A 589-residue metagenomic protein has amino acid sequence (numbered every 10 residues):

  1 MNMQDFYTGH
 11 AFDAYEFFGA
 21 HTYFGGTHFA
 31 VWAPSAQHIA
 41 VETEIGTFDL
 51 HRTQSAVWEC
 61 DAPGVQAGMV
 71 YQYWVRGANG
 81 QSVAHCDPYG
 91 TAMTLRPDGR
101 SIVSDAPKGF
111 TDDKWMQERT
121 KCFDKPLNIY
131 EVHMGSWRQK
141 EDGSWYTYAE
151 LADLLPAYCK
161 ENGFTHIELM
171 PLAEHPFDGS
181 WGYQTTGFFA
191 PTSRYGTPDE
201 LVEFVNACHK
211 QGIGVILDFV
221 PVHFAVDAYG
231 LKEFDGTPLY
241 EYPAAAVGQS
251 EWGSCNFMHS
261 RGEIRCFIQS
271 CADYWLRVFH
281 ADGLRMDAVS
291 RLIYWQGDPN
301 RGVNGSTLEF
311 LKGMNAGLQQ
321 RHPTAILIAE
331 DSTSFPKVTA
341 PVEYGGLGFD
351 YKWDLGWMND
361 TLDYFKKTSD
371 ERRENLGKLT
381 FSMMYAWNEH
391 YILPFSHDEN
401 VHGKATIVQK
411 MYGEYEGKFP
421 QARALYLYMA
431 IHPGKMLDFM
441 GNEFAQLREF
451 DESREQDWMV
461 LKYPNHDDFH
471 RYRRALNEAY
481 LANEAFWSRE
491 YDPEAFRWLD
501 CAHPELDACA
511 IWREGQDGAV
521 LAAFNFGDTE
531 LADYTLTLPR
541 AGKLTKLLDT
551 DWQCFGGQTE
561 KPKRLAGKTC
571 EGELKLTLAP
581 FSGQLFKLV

Functional and structural regions predicted by a protein language model:
M1-H28, D49-E131, S136-G143, E150 (+1 more regions): The feature marks proteins involved in alpha-glucan
V31, Y73, V132, L169 (+11 more regions): Conserved, mostly hydrophobic/aromatic
W32-H38, P539-G542: Short proline/glycine-enriched turn/loop motifs at strand-loop junctions of beta-rich domains
H38-E44: Change to "...patches in solvent-exposed regions of secreted, membrane-anchored, or virion-exposed structural
A67-M69, K561-V589: C-terminal beta-strand-rich structural cap/linker in extracellular carbohydrate-active enzymes
P97, I102, H280-D282, Y294-E455 (+5 more regions): Conserved alpha/beta catalytic core and glycan-binding cleft of carbohydrate-active enzymes
K114-P126, H133-V303: Substrate-binding/active-site clefts of carbohydrate-active enzymes
N465-F486: Catalytic cores of secreted or luminal carbohydrate-active enzymes
